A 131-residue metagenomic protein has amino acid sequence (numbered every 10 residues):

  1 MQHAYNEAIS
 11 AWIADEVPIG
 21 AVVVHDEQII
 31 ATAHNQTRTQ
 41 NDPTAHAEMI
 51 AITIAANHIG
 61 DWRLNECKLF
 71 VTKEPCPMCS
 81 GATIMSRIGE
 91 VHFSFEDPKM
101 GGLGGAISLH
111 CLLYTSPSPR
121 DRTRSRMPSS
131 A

Functional and structural regions predicted by a protein language model:
M1-I13: Short, basic/aromatic recognition patches
I19-V24: Short beta-strand scaffold segments in enzyme catalytic cores
A31-T37: Short beta->alpha transition motifs characteristic of CBS
T39-M49: A short, polar/charged loop-to-alpha-helix boundary motif
K73-S86: Local cysteine-cluster metal-coordination motifs and their immediate loop/turn environment, predominantly Fe-S cluster
I84-K99: Iron-sulfur (Fe-S) cluster-binding segments and ferredoxin-like electron-carrier domains, especially [2Fe-2S]
Y114-P119, T123: Conserved small/polar residues in nucleotide/adenosyl-binding loops
R126-A131: Hydrophobic alpha-helical segments, chiefly the membrane-spanning helices and signal/signal-anchor peptides
